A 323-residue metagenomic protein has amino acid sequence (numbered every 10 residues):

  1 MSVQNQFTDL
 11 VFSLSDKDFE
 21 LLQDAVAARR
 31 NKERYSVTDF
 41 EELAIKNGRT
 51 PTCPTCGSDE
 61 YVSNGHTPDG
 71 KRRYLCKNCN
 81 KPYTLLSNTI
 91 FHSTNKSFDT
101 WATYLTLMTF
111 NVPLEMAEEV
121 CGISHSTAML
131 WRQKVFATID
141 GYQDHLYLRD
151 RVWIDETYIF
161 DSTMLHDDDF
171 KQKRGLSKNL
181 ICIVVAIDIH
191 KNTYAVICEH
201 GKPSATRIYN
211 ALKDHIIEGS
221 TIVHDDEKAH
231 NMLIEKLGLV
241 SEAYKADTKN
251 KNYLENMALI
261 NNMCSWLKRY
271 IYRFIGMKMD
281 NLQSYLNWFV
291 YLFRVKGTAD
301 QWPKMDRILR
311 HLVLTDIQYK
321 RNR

Functional and structural regions predicted by a protein language model:
M1-R323: Residue-level recognition of single "structural anchor" positions that define or cap local secondary structure
